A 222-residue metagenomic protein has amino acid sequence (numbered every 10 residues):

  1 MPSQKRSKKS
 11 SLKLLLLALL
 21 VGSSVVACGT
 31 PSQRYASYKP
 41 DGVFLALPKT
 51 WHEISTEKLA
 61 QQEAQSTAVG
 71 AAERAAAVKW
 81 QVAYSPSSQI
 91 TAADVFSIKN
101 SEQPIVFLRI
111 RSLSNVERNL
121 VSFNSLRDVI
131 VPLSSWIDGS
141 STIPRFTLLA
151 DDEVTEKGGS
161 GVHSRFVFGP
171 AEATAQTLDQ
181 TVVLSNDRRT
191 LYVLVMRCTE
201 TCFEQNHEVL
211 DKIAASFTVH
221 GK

Functional and structural regions predicted by a protein language model:
P2-L16: Bacterial N-terminal signal peptides that target proteins for export
S24-A27: C-terminal motif of bacterial Sec signal peptides marking the signal peptidase cleavage site
G29-P31: Bacterial signal peptide processing site
Q33-A46, L133-I137, H207: Short aromatic-glycine motifs in intrinsically disordered, low-complexity regions
P40-E63: Proline-anchored loop/turn motifs at beta-strand termini and strand-loop-strand connectors
G42, F123-R127, E200, E204-E208: Soluble non-cytosolic domains of exported or imported proteins
W51-E53, S134, R188-K222: Surface-exposed amphipathic alpha-helical segments
K58-V182, Y192: Conserved polar/disulfide-associated segments of primarily extracytoplasmic proteins
